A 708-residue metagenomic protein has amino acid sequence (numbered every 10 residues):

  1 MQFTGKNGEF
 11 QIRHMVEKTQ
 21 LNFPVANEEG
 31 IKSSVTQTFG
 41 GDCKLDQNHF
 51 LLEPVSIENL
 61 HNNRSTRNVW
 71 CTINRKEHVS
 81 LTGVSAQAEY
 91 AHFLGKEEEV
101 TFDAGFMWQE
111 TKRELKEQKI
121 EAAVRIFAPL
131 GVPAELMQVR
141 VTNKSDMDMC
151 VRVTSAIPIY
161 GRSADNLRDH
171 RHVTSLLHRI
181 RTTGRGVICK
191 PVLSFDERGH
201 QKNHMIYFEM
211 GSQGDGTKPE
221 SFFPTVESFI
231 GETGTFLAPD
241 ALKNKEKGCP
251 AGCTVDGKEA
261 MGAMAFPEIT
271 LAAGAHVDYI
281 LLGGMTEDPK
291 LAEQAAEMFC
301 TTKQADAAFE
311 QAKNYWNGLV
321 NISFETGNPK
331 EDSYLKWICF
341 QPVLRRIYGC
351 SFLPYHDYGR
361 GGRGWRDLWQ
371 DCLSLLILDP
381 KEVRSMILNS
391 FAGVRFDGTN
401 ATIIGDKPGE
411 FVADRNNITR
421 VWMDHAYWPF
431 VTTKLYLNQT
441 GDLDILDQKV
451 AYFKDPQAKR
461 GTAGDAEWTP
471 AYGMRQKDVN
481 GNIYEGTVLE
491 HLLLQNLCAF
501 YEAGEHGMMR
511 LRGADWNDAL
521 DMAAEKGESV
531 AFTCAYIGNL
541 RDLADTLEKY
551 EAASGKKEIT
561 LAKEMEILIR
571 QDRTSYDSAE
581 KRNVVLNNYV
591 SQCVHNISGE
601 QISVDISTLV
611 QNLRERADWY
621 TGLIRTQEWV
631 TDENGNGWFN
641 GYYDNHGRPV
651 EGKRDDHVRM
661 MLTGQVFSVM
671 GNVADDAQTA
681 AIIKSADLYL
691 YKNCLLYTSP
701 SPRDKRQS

Functional and structural regions predicted by a protein language model:
M1-W369, P380-G393, R420-W428, L435-T440 (+9 more regions): Anionic coordination/interaction segments
V69-N74, L368, L375-V383, I387-E505 (+4 more regions): Aromatic-rich carbohydrate-recognition surfaces in CAZymes
S155-A156, R171, A401, I537-A674 (+2 more regions): Catalytic cores of carbohydrate-active enzymes
P158-S163, R179-R198, A413-D414, D455-G464 (+3 more regions): Short, conserved secondary-structure transition motifs
N328, G361, G486, E490 (+4 more regions): Amphipathic, non-membrane alpha-helical segments in soluble helical-bundle scaffolds
R346-D357, D397-A413, D444-D447, E467-W468 (+4 more regions): Glycine- and aromatic-rich loop/turn segments at beta-sheet edges
P354-L368, A413-M423, A519-T533, R648-N672 (+1 more regions): Solvent-exposed loop and edge beta-strand segments that line ligand/cofactor-binding and catalytic clefts
I445-D447, Y452-L520, K556-A579, V585-D605: Replace the tail clause
